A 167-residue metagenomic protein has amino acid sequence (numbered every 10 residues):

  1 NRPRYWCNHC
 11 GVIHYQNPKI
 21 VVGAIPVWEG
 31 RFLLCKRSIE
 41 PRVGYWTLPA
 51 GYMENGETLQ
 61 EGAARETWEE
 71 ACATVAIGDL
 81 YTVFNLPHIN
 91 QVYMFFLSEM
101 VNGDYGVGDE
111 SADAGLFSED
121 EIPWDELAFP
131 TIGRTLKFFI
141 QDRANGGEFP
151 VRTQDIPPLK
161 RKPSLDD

Functional and structural regions predicted by a protein language model:
P3-W6: The −1 position to Zn-ligating cysteines in a subset of zinc-ribbon hairpins
H9, R37, A50, S98 (+1 more regions): Active-site donor-binding loop signature of nucleotide-sugar glycosyltransferases
H9-L33, Y52: Conserved N-terminal beta-strand and adjoining loop/helix that marks the start of the Nudix/MutT-like hydrolase domain
K19, R37, L127: Surface loops and adjacent helix of pleckstrin homology
I20, P41, E110: A short beta-loop-beta micro-motif enriched in histidine and acidic residues
V27-E69: Conserved Nudix-box catalytic region and its N-terminal flanking loop in Nudix hydrolases and closely related
M53-F138, D142, G147-F149, K160-D167: Unchanged
R152-P158: Short, highly charged C-terminal tails/helix-capping segments
